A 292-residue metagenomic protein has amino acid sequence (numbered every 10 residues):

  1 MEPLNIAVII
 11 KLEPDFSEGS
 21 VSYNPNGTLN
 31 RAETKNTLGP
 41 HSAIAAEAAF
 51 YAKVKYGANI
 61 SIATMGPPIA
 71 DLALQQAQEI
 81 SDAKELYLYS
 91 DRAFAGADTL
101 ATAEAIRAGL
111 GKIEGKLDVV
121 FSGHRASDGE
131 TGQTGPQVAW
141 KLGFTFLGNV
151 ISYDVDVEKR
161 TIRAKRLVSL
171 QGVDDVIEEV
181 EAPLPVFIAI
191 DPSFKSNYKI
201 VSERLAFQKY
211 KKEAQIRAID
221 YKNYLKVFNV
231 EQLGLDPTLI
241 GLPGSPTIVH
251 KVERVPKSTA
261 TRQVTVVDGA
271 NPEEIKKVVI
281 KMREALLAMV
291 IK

Functional and structural regions predicted by a protein language model:
E2-M65: N-terminal beta-strand-loop-alpha-helix module at the start of alpha/beta ligand-binding or catalytic domains
V8, I62-T64, L88, S122 (+1 more regions): Structural beta-sheet core signal
P25-T34, K84-R92, L117-S122: Glycine/charged-rich beta-loop-alpha catalytic/anionic-binding loops adjacent to active sites
A58, L117, A288-K292: Flexible, glycine/charged-enriched surface loops at secondary-structure junctions
L72-A105: A glycine-rich helix N-cap at a beta->alpha junction
L110-L117: Glycine-rich phosphate-binding loop signature in dinucleotide/nucleotide-binding domains
G129-G148: Short Gly/Thr/Asp-enriched flexible loops that form oxyanion-binding sites at enzyme active sites
Y153-K292: Electrostatically charged, flexible surface regions
